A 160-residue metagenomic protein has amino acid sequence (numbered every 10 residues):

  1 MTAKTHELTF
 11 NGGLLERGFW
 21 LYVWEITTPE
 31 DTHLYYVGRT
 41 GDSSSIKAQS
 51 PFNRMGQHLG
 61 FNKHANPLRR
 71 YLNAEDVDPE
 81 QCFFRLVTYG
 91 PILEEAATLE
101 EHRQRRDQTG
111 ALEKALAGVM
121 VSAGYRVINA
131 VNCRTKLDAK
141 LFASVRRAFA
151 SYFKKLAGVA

Functional and structural regions predicted by a protein language model:
M1-L34, T40-A160: Boundary/linker segments flanking structured domains
